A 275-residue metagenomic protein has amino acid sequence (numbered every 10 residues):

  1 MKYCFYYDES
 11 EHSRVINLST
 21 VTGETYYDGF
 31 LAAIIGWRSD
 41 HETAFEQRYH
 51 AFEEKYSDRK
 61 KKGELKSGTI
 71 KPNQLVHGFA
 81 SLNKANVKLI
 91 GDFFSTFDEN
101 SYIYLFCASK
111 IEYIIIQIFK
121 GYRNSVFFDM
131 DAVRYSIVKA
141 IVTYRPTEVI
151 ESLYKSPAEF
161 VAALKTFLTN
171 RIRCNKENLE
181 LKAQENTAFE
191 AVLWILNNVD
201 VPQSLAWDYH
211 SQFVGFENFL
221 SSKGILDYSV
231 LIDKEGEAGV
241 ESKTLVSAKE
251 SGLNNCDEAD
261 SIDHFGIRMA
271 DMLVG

Functional and structural regions predicted by a protein language model:
M1-G275: Phosphate-ester processing/binding pockets and catalytic centers
